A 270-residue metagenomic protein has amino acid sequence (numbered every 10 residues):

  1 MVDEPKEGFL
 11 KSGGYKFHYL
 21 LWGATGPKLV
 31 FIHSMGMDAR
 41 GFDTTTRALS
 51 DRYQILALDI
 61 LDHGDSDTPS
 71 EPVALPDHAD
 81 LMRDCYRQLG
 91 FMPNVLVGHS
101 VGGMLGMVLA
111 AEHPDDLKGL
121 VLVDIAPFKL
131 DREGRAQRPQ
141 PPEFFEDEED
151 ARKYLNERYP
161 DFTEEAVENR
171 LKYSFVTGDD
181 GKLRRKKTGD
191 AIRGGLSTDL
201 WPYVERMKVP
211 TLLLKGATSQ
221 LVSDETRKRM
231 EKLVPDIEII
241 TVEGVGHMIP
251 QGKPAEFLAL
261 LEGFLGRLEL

Functional and structural regions predicted by a protein language model:
M1-L29, S50-Y53, F91-M92, P160 (+1 more regions): Alpha/beta-hydrolase fold catalytic core
K6, L10-Y15, L20, T44-R47 (+2 more regions): Active-site loop/oxyanion-hole signature of alpha/beta-hydrolase fold enzymes
G26, S34-M37, S100: Active-site glycine-rich loops that stabilize anionic/oxyanionic intermediates across multiple enzyme folds
S34-T44, I55: Serine-hydrolase catalytic-loop signature spanning alpha/beta hydrolases and amidase-signature enzymes
M107-A111, K118-E148: Flexible "cap/lid" loop of the alpha/beta hydrolase fold
F144-Y203: Conserved alpha/beta-hydrolase catalytic His-Asp/Glu region
T177-L233, E238: Conserved serine/cysteine hydrolase catalytic core
I237-L270: Catalytic active-site module of serine/aspartate enzymes centered on a nucleophile-bearing elbow/loop
